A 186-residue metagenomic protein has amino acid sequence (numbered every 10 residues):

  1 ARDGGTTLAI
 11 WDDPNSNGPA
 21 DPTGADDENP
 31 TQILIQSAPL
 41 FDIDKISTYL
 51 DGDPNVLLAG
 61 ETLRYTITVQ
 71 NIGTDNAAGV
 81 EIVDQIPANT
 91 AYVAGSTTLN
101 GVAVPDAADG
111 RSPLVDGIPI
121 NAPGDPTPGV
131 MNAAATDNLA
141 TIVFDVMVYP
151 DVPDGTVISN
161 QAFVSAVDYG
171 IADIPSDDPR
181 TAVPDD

Functional and structural regions predicted by a protein language model:
A1-D186: Exported/extracytosolic protein signature
